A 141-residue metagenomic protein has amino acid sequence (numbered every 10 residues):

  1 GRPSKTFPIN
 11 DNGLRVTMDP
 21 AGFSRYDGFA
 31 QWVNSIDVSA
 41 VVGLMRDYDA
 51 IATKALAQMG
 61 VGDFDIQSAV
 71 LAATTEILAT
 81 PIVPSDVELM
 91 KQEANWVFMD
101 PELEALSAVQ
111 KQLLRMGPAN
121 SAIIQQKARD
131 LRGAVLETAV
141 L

Functional and structural regions predicted by a protein language model:
P3-A69: Mid-length scaffold segments of soluble, non-membrane domains
T6, T17, T53, T74-T75 (+2 more regions): Residue-identity detector for threonine
D19-G22, A73-I77, K91-E102: Long, amphipathic, charge-rich alpha-helical segments that form helical bundles/coiled-coils
G43-L44, I82-P84: Amphipathic, heptad-repeat alpha-helices with coiled-coil/zipper character that mediate oligomerization and scaffolding
D63-P81: Short secondary-structure subsegments characteristic of cysteine-rich extracellular domains
S85-L141: A cross-kingdom marker for long, charged
